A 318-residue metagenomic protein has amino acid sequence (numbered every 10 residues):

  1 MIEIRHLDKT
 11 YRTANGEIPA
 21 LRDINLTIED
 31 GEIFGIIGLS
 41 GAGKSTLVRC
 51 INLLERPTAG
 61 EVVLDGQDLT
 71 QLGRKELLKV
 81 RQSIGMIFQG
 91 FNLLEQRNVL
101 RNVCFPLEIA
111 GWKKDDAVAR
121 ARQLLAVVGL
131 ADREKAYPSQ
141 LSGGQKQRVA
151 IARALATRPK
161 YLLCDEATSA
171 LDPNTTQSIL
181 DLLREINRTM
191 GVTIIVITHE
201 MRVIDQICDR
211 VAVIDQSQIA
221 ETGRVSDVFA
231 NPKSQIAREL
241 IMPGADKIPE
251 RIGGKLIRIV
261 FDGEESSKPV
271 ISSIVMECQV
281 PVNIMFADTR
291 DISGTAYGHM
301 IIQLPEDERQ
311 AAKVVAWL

Functional and structural regions predicted by a protein language model:
N15-I18, L69-G85, I109, K114-D115 (+1 more regions): ABC ATPase NBD coupling module
N52: Helix-to-loop junction immediately C-terminal to a conserved catalytic motif
Q67-D68, C104, E108, D115-D132: Conserved ABC ATPase "signature" region
R97-F105: Short coil-to-helix segment of the ABC ATPase nucleotide-binding domain corresponding to the Q-loop/switch region
A136-S139, T157, C164: Conserved signature/switch motifs of ABC ATPase nucleotide-binding domains
T222-G223, N231: ABC ATPase "signature
